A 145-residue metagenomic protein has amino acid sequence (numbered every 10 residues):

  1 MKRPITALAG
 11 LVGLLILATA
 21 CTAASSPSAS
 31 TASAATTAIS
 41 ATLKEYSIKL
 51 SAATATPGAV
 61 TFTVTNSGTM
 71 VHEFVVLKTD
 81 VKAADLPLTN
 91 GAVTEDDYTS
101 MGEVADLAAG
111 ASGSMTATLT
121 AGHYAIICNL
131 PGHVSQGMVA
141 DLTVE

Functional and structural regions predicted by a protein language model:
M1-L11: Bacterial N-terminal signal peptides that target proteins for export
A9-T19: Bacterial N-terminal signal peptides
A20-T31: Bacterial lipoprotein signal-peptidase II cleavage site
S33-A59: N-terminal edge beta-strand
K44-Y46, S67-T69, T79-V81, G122 (+1 more regions): Solvent-exposed coil/turn segments that connect beta secondary-structure elements in extracytoplasmic/periplasmic
S51-V76, G113-I126: Beta-strand cores of secreted/periplasmic/IMS beta-sandwich domains, seen most often in copper-related folds
H72-D106: The feature marks short-to-medium sequence segments in extracytoplasmic or secretory-pathway proteins
G102-E145: Extracellular/periplasmic metallocenter environments
